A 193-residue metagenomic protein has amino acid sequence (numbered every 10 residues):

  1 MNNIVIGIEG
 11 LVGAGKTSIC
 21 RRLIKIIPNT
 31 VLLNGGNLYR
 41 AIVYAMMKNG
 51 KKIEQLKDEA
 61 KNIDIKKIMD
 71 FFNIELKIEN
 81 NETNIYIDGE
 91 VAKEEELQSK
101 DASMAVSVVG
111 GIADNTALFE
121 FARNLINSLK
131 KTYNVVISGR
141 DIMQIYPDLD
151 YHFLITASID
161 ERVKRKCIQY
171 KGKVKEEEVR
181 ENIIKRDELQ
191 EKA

Functional and structural regions predicted by a protein language model:
I6-I8: Hydrophobic anchor at the beta1->P-loop junction of P-loop NTPases
G13-A14: ATP-binding Walker
T17: Walker A/P-loop
K25-Q98: N-terminal phosphate/diphosphate-binding loop that engages ATP/GTP or pyrophosphate donors across diverse enzyme folds
V43, I159-C167, E176, R180 (+1 more regions): An amphipathic alpha-helix signature
K77-E82, D88, R123-T132, G139-L149 (+1 more regions): Small-molecule kinase domains that catalyze NTP-dependent phosphoryl transfer to phosphate-bearing small molecules
A92-G172: ATP-dependent NMP and nucleoside kinases share a basic, alpha-helical "lid"
